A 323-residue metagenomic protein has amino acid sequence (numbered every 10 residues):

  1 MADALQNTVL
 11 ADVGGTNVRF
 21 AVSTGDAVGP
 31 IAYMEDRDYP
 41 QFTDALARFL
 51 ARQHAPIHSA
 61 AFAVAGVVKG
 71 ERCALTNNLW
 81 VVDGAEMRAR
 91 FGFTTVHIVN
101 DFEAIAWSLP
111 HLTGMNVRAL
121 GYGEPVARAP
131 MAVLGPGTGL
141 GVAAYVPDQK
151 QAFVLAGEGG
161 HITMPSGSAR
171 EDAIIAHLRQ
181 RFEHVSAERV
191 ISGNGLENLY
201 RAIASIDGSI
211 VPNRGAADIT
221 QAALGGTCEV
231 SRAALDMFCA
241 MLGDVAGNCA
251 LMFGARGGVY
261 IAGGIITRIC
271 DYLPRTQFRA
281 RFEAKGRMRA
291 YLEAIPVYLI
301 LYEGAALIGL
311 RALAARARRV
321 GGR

Functional and structural regions predicted by a protein language model:
M1-P56, A173-R323: ATP-binding/phosphotransfer module of carbohydrate and carboxylate kinases, centering on a glycine-rich
T16-N17, A65-V68, G139-A143, I162 (+1 more regions): Gly/Ser/Thr-rich beta-alpha loop segments that engage phosphate groups in nucleotides
V18-V22, G66, A132-L134, L140-V146 (+1 more regions): Short beta-strand scaffold segments in enzyme catalytic cores
T24-G25, L75-N77, L112-G114, P147-K150 (+2 more regions): Short, glycine/charged-enriched secondary-structure capping and boundary segments
Q53-I98, E103-N116, V133, I266-D271: Short beta-strand-loop/turn "lid" adjacent to the catalytic site in phosphate-handling enzymes
T95-V126, A217-C239, D244: ATP-dependent carbohydrate kinase catalytic cores
N116-A187, C270-D271, Q277-L292: Glycine-rich phosphate-binding loop of actin/hexokinase-like ATP-binding domains
